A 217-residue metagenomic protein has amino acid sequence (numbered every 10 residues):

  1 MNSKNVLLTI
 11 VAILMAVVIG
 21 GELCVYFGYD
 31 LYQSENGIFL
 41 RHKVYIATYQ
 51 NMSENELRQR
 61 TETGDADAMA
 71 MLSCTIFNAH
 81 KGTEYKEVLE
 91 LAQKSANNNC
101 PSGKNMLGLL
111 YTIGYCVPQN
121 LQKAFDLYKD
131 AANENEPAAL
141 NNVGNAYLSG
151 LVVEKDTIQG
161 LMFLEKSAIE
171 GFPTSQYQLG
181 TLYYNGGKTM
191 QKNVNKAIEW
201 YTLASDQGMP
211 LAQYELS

Functional and structural regions predicted by a protein language model:
M1-V17: N-terminal Sec-pathway targeting helices
L23-C74: N-terminal leader/linker segments that initiate helical-solenoid repeat arrays
R41-Y45, I76-Y85, Y115-L121, S149-T157 (+1 more regions): Short coil/turn connectors between adjacent alpha-helices in alpha-solenoid helical repeat scaffolds
T63-D65, N78-H80, N98-C100, I113-Y115 (+6 more regions): Short helix-capping/linker turns of helical repeat alpha-solenoids
M71-A79, M106-I113, V117, L127 (+3 more regions): Hydrophobic face of amphipathic alpha-helices that form TPR/SEL1-like repeat modules and related alpha-solenoid
